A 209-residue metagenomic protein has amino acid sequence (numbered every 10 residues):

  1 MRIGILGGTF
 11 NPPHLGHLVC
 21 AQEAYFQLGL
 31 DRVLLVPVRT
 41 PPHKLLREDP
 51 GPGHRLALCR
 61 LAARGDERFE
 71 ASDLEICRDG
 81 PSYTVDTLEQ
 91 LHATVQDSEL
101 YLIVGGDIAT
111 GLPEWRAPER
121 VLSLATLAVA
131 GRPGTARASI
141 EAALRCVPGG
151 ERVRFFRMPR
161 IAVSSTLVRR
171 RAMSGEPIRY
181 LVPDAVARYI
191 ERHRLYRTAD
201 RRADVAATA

Functional and structural regions predicted by a protein language model:
M1-A209: Nucleotidyltransferase catalytic core that binds NTPs
